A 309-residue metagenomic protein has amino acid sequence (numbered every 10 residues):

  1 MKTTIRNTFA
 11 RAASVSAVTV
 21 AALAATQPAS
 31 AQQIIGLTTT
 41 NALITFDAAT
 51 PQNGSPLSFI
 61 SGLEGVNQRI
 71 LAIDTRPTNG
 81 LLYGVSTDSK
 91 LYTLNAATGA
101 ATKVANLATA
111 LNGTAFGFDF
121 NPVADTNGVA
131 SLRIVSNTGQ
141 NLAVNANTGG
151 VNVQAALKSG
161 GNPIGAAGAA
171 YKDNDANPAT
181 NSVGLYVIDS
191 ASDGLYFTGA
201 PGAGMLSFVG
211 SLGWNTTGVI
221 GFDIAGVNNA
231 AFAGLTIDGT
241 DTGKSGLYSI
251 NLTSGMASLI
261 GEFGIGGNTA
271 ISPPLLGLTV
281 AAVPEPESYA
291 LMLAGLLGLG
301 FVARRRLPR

Functional and structural regions predicted by a protein language model:
F9, V18-V20, Q27-A31, G277-L296 (+1 more regions): Short, threonine-centered small-residue motifs that mark membrane-proximal processing/anchoring sites and TM-junction
A31-I70, R76-N79, N251-I265, L278-A282: N-terminal segment immediately downstream of the Sec signal-peptide cleavage site in secreted/extracellular proteins
Q33-L37, L81-G84, S131-I134, P178 (+2 more regions): Conserved beta-propeller blade signature
A42-T45, K90-T93, G139-N145, S192-G199 (+1 more regions): Structural motif
A48-P51, N95-T98, A146-G149, A200-A203 (+1 more regions): Short loop/turn segments that connect beta-strands within beta-propeller blades
N53-E64, T102-A108, G150-G161, F197-G213 (+1 more regions): Beta-propeller fold detector
L71-T78, A110-G128, I164-N181, G218-N228 (+1 more regions): Structural signature of eukaryotic scaffold interfaces centered on beta-propeller domains
F301-R309: C-terminal membrane-anchoring or membrane-association module
